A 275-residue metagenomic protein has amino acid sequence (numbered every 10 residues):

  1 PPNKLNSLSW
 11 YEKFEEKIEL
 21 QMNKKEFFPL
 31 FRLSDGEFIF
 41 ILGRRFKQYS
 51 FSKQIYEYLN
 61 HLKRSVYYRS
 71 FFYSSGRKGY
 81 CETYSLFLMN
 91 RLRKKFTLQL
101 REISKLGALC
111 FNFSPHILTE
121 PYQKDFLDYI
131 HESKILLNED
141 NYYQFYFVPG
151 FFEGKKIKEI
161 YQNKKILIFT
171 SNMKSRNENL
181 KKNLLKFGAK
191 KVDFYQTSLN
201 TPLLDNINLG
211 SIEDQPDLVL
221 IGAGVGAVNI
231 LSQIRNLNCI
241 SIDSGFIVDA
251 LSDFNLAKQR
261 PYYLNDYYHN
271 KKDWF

Functional and structural regions predicted by a protein language model:
P1-E178: Electropositive, gly/pro-rich neighborhoods at or near active sites that engage anionic ligands
K13-K17, K94-K95, L203-I212, G226: A short, acidic, amphipathic alpha-helical segment used as a generic capping/interface helix at domain edges
L42, E120-Y122, E178-L180, N229-R235 (+1 more regions): A short acidic (Asp/Glu
F111, L220-I221: Redox-cofactor binding/interface segments in oxidoreductases and associated redox assembly factors
I157-K165, I212-L220, R260-W274: A polyampholytic, Gly/Pro-enriched intrinsically disordered region
I160-I207: Redox- and metal-dependent alpha/beta enzyme cores, enriched for Fe-S-associated oxidoreductases and cofactor-handling
N183-F187, S211-P216, L231-I242: Short, surface-exposed basic-aromatic patches at helix termini and helix-loop junctions that form
G222, G226-F275: C-terminal functional extensions of proteins
